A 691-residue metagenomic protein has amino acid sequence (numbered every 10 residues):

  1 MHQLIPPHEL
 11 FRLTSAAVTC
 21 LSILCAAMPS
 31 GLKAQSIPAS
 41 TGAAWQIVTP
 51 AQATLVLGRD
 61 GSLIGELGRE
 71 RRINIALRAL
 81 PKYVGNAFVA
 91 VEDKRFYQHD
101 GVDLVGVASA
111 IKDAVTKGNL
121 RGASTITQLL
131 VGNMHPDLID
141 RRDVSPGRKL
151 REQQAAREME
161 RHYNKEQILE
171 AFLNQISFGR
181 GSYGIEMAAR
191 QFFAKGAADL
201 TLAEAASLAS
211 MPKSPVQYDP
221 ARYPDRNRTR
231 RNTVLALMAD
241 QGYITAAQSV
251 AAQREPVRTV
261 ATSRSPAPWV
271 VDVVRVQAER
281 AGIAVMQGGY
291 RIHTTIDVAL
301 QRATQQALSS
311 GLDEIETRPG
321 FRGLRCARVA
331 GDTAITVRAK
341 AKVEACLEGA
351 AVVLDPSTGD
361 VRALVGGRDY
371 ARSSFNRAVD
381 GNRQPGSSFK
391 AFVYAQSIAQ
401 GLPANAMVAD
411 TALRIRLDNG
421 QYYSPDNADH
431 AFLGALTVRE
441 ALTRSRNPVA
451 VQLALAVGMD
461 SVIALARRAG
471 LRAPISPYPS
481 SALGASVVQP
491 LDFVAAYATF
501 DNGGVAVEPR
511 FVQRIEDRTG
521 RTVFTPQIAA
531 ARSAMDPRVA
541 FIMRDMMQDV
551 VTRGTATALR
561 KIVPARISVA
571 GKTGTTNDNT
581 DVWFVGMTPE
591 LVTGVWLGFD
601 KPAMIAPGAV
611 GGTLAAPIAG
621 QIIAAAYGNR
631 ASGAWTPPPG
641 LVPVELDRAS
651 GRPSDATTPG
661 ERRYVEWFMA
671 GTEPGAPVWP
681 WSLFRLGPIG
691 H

Functional and structural regions predicted by a protein language model:
T14-S30: Bacterial N-terminal signal peptides
G31-K33, L55, N119, A123-D313 (+8 more regions): Non-catalytic, structured segments within soluble enzyme domains
G42-A43, V84, T294-D355, D360-V365 (+4 more regions): A penicillin-recognizing enzyme superfamily signal
T49-T54, G58-S62, E70-R72, L80-N86 (+34 more regions): Extracytoplasmic
Y97-V107, Y183-E186, T245-S249, R372-F375 (+3 more regions): Short, well-structured active-site flanking segments
D113-D140, A198, T262-P266, V276 (+5 more regions): Conserved catalytic neighborhood of penicillin-recognizing serine enzymes
G132-P136, N174-G181, A198, L202-S214 (+13 more regions): Glycine-rich, acidic and aromatic/proline-enriched surface loops and short helix-turn segments that act as binding
A156, E160, P212-R230, G288-A299 (+9 more regions): Active-site loop and adjoining helix of the penicillin-binding protein/serine DD-peptidase-beta-lactamase fold
